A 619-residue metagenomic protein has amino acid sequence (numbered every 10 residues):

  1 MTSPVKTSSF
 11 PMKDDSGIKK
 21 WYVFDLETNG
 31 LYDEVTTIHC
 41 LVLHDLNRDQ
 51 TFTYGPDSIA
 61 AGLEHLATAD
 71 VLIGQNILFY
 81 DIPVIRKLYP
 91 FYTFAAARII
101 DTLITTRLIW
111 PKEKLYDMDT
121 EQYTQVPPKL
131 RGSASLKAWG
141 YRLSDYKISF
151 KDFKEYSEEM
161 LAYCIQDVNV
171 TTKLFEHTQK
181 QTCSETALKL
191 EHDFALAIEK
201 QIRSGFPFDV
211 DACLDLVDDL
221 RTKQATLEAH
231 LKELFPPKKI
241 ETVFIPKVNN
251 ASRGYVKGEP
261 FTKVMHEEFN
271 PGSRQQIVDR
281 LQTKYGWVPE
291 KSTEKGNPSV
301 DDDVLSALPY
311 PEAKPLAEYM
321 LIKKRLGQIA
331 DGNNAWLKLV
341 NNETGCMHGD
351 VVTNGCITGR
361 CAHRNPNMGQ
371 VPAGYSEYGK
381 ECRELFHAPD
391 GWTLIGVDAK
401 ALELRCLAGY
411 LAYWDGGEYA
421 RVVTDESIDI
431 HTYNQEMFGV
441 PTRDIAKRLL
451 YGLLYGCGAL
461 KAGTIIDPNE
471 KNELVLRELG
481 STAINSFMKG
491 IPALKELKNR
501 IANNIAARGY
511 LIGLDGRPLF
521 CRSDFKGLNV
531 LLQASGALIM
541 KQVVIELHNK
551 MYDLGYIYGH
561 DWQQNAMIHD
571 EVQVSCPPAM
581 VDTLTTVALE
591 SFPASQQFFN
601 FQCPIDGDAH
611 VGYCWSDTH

Functional and structural regions predicted by a protein language model:
T2-E27, V35, V126-R131, Y141 (+11 more regions): Conserved "right-hand" nucleotidyltransferase catalytic core of DNA-directed polymerases
Y32, T36, L43, N47-I59 (+4 more regions): Active-site-proximal helix-loop-helix substrate-binding element of RNase H-like nuclease domains
L41, L78-F91, T105-E113, I277-G286 (+2 more regions): Short active-site loop/helix that positions an aromatic residue
D70-L78, D398, K461, Q573-S575: Short glycine-rich phosphate-binding loop at a beta-alpha junction
G296, A335-N342, G374, G396 (+5 more regions): Short, contiguous acidic/charged loop-to-helix segments that flank catalytic cores in large enzymes
H348, T353-C356, Y433-I568, V572 (+2 more regions): Conserved catalytic core of nucleic-acid polymerases
D350-P441: Function-dense linear segments that define catalytic or interfacial modules in macromolecule-processing proteins
L584-F592: Short amphipathic alpha-helices in soluble, non-transmembrane regions that often serve as interface/regulatory elements
